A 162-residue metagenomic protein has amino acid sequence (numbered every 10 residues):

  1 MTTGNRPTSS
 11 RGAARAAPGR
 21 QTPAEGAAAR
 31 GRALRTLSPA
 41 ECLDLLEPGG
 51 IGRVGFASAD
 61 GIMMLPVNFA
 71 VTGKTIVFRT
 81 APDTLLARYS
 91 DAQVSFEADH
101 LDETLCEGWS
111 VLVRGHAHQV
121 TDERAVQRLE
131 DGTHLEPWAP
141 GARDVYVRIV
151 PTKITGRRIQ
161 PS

Functional and structural regions predicted by a protein language model:
M1-L46: Extreme N-terminal tail/first-helix region
G49-A81: Short beta-strand segments
S58, A98-H100, V150-K153: Short, structured patches in soluble enzyme cores that scaffold and shape functional sites
F69, V113-A117, V147-K153: A structural signal for short, well-ordered beta-strand segments
T75-V77, R148, T155: General beta-strand recognition
P82-V145: Short, structured beta-strand-loop surface elements
R157-I159: Short helix/loop capping segments that flank catalytic or ligand/cofactor-binding pockets
